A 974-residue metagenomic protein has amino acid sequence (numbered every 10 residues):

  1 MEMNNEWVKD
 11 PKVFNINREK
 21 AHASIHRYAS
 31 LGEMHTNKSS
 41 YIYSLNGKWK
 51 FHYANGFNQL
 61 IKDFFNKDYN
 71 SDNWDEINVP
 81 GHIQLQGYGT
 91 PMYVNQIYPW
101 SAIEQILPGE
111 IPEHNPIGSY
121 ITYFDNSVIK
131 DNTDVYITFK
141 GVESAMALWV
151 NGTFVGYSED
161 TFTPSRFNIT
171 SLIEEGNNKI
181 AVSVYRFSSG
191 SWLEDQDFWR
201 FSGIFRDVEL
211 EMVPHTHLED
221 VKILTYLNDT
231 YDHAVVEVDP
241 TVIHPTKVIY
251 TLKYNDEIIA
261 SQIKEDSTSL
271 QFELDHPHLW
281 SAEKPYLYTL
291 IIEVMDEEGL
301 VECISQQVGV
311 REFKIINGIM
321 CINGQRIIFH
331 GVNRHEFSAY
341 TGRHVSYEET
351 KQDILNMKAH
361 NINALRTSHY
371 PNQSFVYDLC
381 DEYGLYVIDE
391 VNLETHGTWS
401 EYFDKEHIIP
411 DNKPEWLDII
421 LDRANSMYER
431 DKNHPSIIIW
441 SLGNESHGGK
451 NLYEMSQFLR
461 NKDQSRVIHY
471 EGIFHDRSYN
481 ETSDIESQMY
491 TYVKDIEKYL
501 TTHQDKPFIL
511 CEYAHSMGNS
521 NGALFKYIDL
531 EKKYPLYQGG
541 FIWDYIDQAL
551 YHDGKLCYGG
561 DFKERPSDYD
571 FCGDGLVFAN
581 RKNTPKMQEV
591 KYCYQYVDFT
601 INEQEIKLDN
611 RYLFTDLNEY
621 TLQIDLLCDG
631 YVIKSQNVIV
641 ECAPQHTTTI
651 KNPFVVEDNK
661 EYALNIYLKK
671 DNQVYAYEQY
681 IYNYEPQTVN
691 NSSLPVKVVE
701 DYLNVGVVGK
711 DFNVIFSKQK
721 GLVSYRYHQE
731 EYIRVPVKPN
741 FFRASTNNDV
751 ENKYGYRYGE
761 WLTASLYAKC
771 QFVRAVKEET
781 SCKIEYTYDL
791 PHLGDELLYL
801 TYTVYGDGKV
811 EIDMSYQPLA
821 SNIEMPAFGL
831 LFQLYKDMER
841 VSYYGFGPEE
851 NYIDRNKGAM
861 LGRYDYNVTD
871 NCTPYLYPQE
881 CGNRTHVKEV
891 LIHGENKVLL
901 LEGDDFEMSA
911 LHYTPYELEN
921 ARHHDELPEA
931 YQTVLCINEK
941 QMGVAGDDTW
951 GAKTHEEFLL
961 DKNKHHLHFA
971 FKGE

Functional and structural regions predicted by a protein language model:
M1-K20, R27, G32-T36, K50-A54 (+7 more regions): Accessory beta-strand-rich segments of carbohydrate-active enzymes
M1-N37, Q96, T153, W192 (+3 more regions): Extended substrate-binding grooves/exosites of carbohydrate-active enzymes
H82-L85, T90-E110, E159-T161, I169-A234 (+11 more regions): An acidic-aromatic loop/edge-strand motif
L85-Q86, T90-V94, G141, R186 (+3 more regions): Beta-strand/loop-rich accessory regions of lumenal/periplasmic or secreted enzymes, predominantly carbohydrate-active
Y120-T122, T163-F167, T268-F272, H646-N652 (+1 more regions): Short strand-edge motifs at loop-to-beta-strand transitions and within beta-strands of extracellular beta-rich domains
L148-V150, D232-K264, L270, L290 (+3 more regions): Beta-strand-rich binding/interaction modules
E174-N177, D239-I316, E657-E700: Extended acidic/polar, glycine-enriched regions that form or flank non-catalytic beta-rich accessory modules
E194-H217, Q548-A549, K555-I601, N610-E619 (+6 more regions): Catalytic cores of secreted or luminal carbohydrate-active enzymes
